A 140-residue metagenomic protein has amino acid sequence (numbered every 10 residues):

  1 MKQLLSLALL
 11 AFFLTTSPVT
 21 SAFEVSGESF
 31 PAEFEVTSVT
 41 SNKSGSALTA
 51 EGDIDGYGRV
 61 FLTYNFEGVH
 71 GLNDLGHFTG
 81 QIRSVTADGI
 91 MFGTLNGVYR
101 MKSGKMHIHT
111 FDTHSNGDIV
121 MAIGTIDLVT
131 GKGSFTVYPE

Functional and structural regions predicted by a protein language model:
M1-L4: Positively charged n-region of N-terminal signal peptides that target proteins for export
S6-T16: Bacterial N-terminal signal peptides
V19-E140: Beta-strand-enriched cores of mature, soluble protein domains
